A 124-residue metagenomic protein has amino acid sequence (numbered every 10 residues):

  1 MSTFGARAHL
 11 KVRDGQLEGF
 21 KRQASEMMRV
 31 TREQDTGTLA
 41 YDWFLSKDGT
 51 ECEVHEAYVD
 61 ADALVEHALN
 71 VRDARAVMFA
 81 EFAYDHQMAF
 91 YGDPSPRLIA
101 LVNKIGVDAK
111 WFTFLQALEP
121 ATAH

Functional and structural regions predicted by a protein language model:
M1-T3, E119-H124: Basic/polar N-terminal segments that are highly enriched at the extreme N-terminus, encompassing both cleavable
T3-L10: Active-site-flanking beta-strand signature of metal-NTP-handling nucleotidyl enzymes and homologous cyclase-like
V12-R22: Short, surface-exposed ligand-recognition loops at beta-strand->loop->(often short) alpha-helix junctions that present
Q23, Y41-W43: Short, 15-30-residue, compositionally biased linear elements with alpha-helical propensity or flexible coil
Q23-A24, N70: Hydrophobic alpha-helical membrane-association signature
V30-L39, A57-Q116: An amphipathic, aromatic/His-enriched active-site/gating alpha helix that lines ligand/cofactor pockets
F44-D48: Short beta-strand micro-motifs enriched in acidic
T50-C52: Hydrophobic residues embedded in beta-strands of well-ordered beta-sheets
